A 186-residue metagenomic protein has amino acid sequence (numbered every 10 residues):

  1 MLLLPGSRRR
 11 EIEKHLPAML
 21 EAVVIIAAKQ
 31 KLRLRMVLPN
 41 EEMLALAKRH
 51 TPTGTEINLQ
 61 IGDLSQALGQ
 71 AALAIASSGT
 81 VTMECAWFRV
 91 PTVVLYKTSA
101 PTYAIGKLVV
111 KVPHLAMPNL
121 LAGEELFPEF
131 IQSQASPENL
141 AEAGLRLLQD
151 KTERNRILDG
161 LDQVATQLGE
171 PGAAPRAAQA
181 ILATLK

Functional and structural regions predicted by a protein language model:
M1-K186: Nucleotide-activated sugar donor-binding and catalytic core shared by glycosyltransferases and related lipid-linked
